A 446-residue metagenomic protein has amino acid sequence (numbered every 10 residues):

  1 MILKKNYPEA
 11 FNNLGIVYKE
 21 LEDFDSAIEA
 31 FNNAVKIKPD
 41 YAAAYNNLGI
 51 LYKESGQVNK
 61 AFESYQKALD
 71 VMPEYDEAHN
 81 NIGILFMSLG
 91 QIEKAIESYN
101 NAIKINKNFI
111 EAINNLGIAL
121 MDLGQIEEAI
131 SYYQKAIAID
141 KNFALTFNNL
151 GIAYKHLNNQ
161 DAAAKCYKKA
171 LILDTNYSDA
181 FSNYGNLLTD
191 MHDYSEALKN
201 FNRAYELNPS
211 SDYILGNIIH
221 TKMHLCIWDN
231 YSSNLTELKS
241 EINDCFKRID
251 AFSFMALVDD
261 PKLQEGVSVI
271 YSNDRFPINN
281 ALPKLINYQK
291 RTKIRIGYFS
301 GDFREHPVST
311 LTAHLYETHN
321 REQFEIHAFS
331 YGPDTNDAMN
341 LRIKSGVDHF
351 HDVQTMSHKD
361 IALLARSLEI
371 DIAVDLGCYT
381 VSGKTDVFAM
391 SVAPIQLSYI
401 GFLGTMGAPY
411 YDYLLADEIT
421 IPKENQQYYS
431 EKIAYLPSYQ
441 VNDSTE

Functional and structural regions predicted by a protein language model:
M1-E446: Alpha-helical solenoid repeat scaffolds of the TPR/TPR-like class and their adjacent stem/linker regions that mediate
